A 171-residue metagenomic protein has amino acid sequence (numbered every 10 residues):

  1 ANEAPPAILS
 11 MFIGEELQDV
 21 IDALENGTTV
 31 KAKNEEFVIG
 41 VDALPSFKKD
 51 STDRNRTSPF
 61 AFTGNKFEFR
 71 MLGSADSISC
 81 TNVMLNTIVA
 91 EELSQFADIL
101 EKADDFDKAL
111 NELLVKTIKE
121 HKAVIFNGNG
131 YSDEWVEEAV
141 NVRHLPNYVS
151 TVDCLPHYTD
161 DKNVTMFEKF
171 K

Functional and structural regions predicted by a protein language model:
A1-K171: Acidic, glycine-enriched catalytic cores built around paired aspartates
